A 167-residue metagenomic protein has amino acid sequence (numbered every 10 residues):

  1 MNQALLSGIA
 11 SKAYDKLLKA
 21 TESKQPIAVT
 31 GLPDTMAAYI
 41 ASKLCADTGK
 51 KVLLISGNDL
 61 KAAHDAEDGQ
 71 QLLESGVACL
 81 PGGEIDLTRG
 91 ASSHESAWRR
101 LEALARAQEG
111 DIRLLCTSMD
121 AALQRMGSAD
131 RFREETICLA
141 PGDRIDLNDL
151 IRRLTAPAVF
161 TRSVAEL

Functional and structural regions predicted by a protein language model:
M1-L167: ASCE RecA-like P-loop NTPase motor cores that couple ATP hydrolysis to mechanical translocation on nucleic acids
